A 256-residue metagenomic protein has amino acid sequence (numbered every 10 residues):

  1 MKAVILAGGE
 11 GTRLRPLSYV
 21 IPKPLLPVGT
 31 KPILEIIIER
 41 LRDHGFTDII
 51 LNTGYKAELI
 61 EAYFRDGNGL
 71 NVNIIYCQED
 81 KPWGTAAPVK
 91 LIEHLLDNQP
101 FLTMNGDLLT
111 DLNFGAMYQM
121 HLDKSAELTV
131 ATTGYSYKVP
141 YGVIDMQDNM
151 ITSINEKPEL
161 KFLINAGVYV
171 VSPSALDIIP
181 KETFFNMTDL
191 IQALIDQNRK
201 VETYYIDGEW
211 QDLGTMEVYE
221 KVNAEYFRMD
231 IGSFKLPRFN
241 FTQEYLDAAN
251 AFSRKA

Functional and structural regions predicted by a protein language model:
M1-S18, L25: N-proximal low-complexity "stem/linker" segments adjacent to membrane-targeting elements
K2-I5, P27, K31-N105, F114-A116 (+3 more regions): Conserved N-terminal catalytic core of the sugar/cofactor nucleotidyltransferase
E10, G106-L108: Active-site metal-binding loops of divalent metal-dependent hydrolases
L25, I144-M146, T203: A structural signal for short hydrophobic beta-strand segments in well-ordered beta-sheet cores
P100-L102, L109, Y118-L122, Y135-K138 (+1 more regions): Catalytic-core segments of class I nucleotidyltransferases/pyrophosphorylases that form NMP-activated intermediates
K124-G134: A short, conserved acidic/glycine-rich loop-to-beta-strand motif that forms the donor nucleotide-sugar/metal
Q243-A256: Structural signal for interior beta-strand "rungs" in well-ordered beta-sheet cores of soluble enzyme domains
